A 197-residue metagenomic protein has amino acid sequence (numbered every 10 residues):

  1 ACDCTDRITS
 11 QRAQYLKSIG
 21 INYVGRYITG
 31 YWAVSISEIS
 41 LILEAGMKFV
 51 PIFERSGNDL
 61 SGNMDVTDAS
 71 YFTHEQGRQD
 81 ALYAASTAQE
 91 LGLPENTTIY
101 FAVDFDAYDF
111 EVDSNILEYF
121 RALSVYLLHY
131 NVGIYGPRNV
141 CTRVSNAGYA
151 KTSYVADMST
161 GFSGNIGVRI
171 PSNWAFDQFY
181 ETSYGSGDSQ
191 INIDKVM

Functional and structural regions predicted by a protein language model:
A1-C4, A13, C141, N146-M197: Functionally critical loop-and-helix segments that line ligand-binding/catalytic clefts of soluble enzyme domains
A1-C4, Y23-R26, M47-I52, T97-I99 (+3 more regions): Hydrophobic faces of well-ordered beta-strands that scaffold small-molecule active sites in alpha/beta enzyme cores
A1-Y23: N-terminal module-boundary/linker segments of secreted carbohydrate-active enzymes
C4-R7, R26-D106: Substrate-binding cleft of extracellular glycoside hydrolase catalytic domains
A13, I39, A81-A85, L117-S124: Generic structural signal for well-ordered alpha-helices, preferentially at hydrophobic/aromatic core positions
W32-S35, D59-N63, Y108-S114, T142-S145 (+1 more regions): Extracytoplasmic/secreted cell-surface and envelope-processing proteins
A107-Y130: Active-site cleft segment of glycoside hydrolase catalytic domains centered on the general acid/base Glu
L128-R143, K151: Aromatic-lined carbohydrate-recognition surfaces of secreted/lumenal glycan-active proteins
